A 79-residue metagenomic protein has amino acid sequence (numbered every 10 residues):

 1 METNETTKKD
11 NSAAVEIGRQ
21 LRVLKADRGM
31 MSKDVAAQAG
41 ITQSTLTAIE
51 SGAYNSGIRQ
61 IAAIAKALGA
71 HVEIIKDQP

Functional and structural regions predicted by a protein language model:
M1-R19, D27, S51, H71: N-terminal flexible/basic segments that precede or flank functional cores
R19-Q38, A63: Short basic helix-loop element that most often maps to the first helix and adjoining turn of HTH DNA-binding modules
D34, T45, I74: Residues in the helix-turn-helix
G40-N55: Recognition helix of helix-turn-helix/homeodomain-like DNA-binding domains that insert into the DNA major groove
R59-I74: DNA major-groove recognition helix of helix-turn-helix/homeodomain DNA-binding modules
